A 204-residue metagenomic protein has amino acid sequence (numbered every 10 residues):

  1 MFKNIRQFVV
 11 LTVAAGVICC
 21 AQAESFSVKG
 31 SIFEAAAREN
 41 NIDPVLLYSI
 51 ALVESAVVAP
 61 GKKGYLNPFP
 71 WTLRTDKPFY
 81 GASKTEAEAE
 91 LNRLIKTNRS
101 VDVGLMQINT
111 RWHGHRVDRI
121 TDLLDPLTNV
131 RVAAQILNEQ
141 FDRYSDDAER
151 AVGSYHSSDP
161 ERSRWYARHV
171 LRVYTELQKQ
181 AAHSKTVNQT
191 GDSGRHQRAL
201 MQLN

Functional and structural regions predicted by a protein language model:
M1-I42, R168, R172-N204: N-terminal secretory targeting signals
E24-Q180: Catalytic glycan-binding domains that act on GlcNAc-containing polysaccharides
